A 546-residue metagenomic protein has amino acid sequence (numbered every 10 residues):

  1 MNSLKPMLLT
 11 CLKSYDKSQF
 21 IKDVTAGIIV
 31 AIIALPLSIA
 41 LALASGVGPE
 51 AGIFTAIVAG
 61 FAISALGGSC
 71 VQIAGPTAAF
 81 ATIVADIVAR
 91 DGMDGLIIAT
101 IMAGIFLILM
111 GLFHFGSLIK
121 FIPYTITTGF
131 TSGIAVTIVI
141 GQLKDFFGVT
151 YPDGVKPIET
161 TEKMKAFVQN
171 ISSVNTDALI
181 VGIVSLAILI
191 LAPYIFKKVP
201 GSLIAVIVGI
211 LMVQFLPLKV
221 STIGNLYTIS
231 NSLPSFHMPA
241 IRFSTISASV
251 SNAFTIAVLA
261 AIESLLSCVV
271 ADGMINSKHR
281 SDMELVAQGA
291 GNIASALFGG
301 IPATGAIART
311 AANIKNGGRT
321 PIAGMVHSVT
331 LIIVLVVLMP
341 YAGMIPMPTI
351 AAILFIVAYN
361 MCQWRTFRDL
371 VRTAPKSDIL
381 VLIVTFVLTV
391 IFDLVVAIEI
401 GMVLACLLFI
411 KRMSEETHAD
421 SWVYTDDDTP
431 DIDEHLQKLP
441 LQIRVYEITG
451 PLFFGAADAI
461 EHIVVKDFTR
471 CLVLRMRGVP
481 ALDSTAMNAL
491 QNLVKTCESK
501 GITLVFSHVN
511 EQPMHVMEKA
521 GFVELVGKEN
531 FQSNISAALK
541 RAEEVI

Functional and structural regions predicted by a protein language model:
M1-Y424, F468, A489: Transmembrane helical cores of multi-pass ion-transport proteins
I73, F506, F531: Conserved SAM-binding loop
V84, M164-F167, I460, V464 (+2 more regions): Generic hydrophobic alpha-helical segments
A290, L331, H515, N534-I535: Short secondary-structure boundary/hinge segments and terminal tails
N360-L525, E543-I546: The feature marks cytosolic C-terminal regulatory regions of anion transporters and related permeases
L525-R541: Short acidic-hydrophobic, aromatic-tinged amphipathic segments that line or gate anion-handling sites
